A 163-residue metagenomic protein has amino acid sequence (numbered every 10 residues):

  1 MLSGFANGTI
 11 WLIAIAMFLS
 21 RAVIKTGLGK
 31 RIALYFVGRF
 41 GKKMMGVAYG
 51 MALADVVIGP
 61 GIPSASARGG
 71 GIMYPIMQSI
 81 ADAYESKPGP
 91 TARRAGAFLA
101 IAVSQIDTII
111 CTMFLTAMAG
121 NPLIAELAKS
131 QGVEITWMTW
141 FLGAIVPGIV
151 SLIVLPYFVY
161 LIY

Functional and structural regions predicted by a protein language model:
M1-P88: Membrane-embedded alpha-helical segments and adjacent helix-loop junctions characteristic of multi-pass solute
A65-G69, Y84-Y163: Juxtamembrane and boundary regions of transmembrane helices in multi-pass small-molecule transporters and channels
